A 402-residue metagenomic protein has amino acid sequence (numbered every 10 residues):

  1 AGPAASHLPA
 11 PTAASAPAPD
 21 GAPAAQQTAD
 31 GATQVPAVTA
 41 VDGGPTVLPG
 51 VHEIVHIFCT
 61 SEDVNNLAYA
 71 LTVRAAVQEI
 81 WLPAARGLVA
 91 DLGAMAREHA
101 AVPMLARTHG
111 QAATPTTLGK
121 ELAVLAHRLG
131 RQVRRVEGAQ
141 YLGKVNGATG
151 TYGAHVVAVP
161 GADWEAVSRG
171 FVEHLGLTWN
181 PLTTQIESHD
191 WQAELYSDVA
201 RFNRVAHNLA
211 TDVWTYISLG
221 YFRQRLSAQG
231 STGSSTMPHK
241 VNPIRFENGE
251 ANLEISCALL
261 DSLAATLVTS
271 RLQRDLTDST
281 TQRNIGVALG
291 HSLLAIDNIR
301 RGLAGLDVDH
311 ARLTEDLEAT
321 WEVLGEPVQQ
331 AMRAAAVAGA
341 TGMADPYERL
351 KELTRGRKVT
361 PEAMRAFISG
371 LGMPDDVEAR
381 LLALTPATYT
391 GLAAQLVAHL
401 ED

Functional and structural regions predicted by a protein language model:
A1, H7, T12, A16 (+3 more regions): Glycine-rich cofactor/substrate-binding loops
A1-D20, A25-H155, V159-G170, G233-S234 (+5 more regions): A helix-coil-helix interface module used to build multimeric assemblies and to scaffold catalytic/cofactor sites
R74, W81, L122, S188 (+4 more regions): Amphipathic alpha-helical coiled-coil segments and their boundaries
W81, V89, A96, A126 (+9 more regions): A structural signal for well-ordered alpha-helices, especially hydrophobic packing surfaces of coiled-coils
A85, P115-L118, L122, L195 (+3 more regions): Hydrophobic packing residues in well-ordered alpha-helices of helical domains and bundles
V102-A106, E137-K144, L182, Y216-Q224 (+2 more regions): Flexible, glycine/charged-enriched surface loops at secondary-structure junctions
V156-V159, W179-I186, L313-E318, G325 (+1 more regions): A structural signal for small-residue-enriched, beta-sheet-centric alpha/beta enzyme cores and oligomeric scaffold folds
W164-E250: Acidic, glycine-rich loop-and-beta core segments that form the ion-binding/anion-interacting portion of active sites
